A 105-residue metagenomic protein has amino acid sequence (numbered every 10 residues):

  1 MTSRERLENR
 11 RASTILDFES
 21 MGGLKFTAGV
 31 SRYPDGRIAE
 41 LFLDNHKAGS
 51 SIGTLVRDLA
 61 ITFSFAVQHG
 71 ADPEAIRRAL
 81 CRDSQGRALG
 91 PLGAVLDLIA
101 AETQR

Functional and structural regions predicted by a protein language model:
M1-R105: Long, C-terminal-biased catalytic regions of enzyme "large/alpha" subunits
